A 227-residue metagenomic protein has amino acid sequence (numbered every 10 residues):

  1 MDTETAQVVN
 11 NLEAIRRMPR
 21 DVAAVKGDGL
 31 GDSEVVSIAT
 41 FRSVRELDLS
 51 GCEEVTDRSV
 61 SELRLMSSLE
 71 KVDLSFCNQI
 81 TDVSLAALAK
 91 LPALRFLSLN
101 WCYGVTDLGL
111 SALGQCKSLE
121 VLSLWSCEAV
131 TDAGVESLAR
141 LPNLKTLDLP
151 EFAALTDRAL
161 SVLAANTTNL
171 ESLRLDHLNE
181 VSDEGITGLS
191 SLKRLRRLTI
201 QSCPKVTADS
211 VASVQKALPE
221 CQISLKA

Functional and structural regions predicted by a protein language model:
M1-V36, Q215-A227: The feature captures the LRR N-terminal capping module
D2-E4, V8-L12, T56, T81 (+3 more regions): Intrinsic-disorder/low-complexity, polar/charged segments
T3-A6, R16, D21, V35 (+17 more regions): Residue-level signal for the start and early helices of compact helical domains
R20-L30, S43, D48-V55, L65-I80 (+7 more regions): Concave beta-strand-loop units of leucine-rich repeat
V35-F41, R58-M66, D82-L91, D107-C116 (+4 more regions): A structural signal for leucine-rich repeat
